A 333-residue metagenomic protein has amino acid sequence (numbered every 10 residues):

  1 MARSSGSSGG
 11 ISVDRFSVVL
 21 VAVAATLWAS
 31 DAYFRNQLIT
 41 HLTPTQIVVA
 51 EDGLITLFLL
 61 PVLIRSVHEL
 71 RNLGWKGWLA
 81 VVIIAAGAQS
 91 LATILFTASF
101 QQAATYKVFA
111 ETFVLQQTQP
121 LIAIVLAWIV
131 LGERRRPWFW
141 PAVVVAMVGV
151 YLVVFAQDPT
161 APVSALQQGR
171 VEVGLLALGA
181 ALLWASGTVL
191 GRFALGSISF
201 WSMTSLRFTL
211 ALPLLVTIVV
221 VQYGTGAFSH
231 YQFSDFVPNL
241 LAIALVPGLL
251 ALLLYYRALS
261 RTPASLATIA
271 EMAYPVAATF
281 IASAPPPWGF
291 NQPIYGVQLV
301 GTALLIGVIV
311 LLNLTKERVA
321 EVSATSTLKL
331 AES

Functional and structural regions predicted by a protein language model:
M1-V49, A98, A161-G196, T279-I281 (+2 more regions): Glycine-/small-residue-enriched transmembrane alpha-helix faces in small-molecule transporters and effluxers
A2, F16, H41-L91, P120-A127 (+5 more regions): Transmembrane alpha-helices of multi-pass small-molecule transport proteins
A2-S7, W138, F236, M272-S333: C-terminal-most transmembrane helix of multi-pass membrane proteins
V13-S17, H41-T45, V49, L73-L79 (+3 more regions): Juxtamembrane helix-entry segments on the extracytoplasmic side of multipass membrane proteins
A25-T26, I47-A50, F109-T118, L190-P213 (+1 more regions): Helix-helix packing/entry segments at the starts of transmembrane helices
S30-D31, V67-A110, L152, A244-T262: Specific transmembrane alpha-helical segments of multi-pass solute transporters/efflux pumps, especially DMT/EamA
L38, I47, E51, S99 (+7 more regions): Hydrophobic/aromatic residues within transmembrane alpha-helices of multi-pass small-molecule transporters
F58-L63, Q119-V144, V276-V300: C-terminal transmembrane-helix exit sites in multi-pass transporters
